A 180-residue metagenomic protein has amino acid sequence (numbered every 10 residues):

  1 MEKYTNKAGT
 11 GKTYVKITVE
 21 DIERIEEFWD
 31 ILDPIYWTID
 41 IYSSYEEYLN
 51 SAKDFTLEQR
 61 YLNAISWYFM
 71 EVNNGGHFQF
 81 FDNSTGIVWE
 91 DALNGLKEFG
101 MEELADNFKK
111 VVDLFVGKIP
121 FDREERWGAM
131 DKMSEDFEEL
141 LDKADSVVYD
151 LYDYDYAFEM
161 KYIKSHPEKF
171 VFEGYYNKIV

Functional and structural regions predicted by a protein language model:
E2-V72, F78-W89, G95-V180: Extended, alpha-helix-rich binding/interface surfaces that flank or overlap catalytic cores and mediate recognition
